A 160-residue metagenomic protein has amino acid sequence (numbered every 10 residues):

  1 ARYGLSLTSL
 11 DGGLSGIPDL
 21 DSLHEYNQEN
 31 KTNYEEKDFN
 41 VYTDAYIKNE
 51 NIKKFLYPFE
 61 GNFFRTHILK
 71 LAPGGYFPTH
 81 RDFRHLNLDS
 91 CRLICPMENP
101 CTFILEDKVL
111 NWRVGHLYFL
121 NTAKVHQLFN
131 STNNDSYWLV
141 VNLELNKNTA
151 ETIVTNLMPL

Functional and structural regions predicted by a protein language model:
A1-P58: Non-heme Fe(II)/2-oxoglutarate
H67-N87: Conserved short histidine dyad/triad with adjacent acidic residue
K70, L86-T102: Short, conserved beta-strand element in jelly-roll/cupin
P78-D82, I104-K108, E151-T152: A short secondary-structure junction signal
S90-P96, L117-F119, N133-E151: A short hydrophobic beta-strand segment most commonly corresponding to one strand of the jelly-roll/cupin
P96-V114: A short beta-strand-loop-beta hairpin characteristic of the jelly-roll/cupin
N111-H126, T132: Conserved metal-binding segment of the jelly-roll/cupin
P159-L160: C-terminal interaction module
